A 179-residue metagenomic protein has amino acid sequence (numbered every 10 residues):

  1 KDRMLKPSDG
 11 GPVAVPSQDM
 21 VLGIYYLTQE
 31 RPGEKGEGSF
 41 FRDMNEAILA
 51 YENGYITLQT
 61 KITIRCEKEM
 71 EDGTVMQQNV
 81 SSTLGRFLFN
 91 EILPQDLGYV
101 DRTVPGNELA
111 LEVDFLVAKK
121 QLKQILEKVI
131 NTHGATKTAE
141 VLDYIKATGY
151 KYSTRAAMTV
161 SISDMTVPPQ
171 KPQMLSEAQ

Functional and structural regions predicted by a protein language model:
K1-Q179: Feature marking long nucleic-acid-engaging regions of large polymerase/nuclease enzymes
